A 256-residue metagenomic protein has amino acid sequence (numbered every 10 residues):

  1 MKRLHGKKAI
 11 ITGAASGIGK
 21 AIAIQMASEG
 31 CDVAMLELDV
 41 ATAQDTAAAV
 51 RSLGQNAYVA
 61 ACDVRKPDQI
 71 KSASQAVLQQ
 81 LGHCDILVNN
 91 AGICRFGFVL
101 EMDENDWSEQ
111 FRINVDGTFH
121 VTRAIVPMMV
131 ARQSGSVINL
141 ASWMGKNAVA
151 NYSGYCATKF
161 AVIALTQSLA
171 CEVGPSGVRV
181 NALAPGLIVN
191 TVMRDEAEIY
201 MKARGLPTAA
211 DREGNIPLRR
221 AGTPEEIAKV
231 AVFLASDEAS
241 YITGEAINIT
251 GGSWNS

Functional and structural regions predicted by a protein language model:
K8, A15-S16: Conserved glycine-rich cofactor-binding loop
V88, G174, R179, I242-G244: Short, small/polar-rich loop/turn modules that mediate ligand/substrate recognition or access, typified
F98-V99, D103-F111, E198, R212: Substrate-binding pocket helix/loop in short-chain dehydrogenase/reductase
T122, T158, T166: Active-site helix of classical SDR
P127, C171-P175, S240: Alpha-helical segment proximal to the catalytic Tyr-Lys
S142: Residue(s) in the substrate-gating loop at a strand-loop-helix junction that position the organic substrate next
N147, V232, T243-S256: Short C-terminal tail/terminal secondary-structure segment of NAD(P)H-dependent dehydrogenase/reductase domains
